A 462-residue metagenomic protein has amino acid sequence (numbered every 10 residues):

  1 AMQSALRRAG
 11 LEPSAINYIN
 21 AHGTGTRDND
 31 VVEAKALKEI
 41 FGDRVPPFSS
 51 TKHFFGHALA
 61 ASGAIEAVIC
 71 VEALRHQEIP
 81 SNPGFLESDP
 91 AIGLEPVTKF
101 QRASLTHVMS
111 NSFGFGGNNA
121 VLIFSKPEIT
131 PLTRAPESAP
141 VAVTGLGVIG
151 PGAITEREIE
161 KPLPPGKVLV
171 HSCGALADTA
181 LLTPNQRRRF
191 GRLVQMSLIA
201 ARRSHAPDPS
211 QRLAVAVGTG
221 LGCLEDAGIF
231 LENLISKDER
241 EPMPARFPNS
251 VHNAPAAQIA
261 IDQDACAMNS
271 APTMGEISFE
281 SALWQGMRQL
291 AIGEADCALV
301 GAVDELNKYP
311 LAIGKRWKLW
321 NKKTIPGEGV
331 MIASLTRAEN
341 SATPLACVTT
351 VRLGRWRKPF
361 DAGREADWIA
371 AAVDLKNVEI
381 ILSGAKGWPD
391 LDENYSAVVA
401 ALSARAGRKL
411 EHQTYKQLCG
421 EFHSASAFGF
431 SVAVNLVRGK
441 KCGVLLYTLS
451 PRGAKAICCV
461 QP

Functional and structural regions predicted by a protein language model:
A1-M268, P272, E280, R288-I292 (+1 more regions): Conserved "HGTGT" condensation-loop signature of ketosynthase/thiolase-family condensing enzymes that catalyze
G275: Glycine-rich, Trp-frequent "lid" loop and neighboring beta-strands that shape and gate the flavin cofactor pocket
L283: Short, conserved alpha-helix that lines the donor NDP-sugar binding/gating region of sugar-transfer enzymes
C297-V300: Short, well-structured beta-strand segments enriched in hydrophobic/aromatic residues within extracellular or lumenal
